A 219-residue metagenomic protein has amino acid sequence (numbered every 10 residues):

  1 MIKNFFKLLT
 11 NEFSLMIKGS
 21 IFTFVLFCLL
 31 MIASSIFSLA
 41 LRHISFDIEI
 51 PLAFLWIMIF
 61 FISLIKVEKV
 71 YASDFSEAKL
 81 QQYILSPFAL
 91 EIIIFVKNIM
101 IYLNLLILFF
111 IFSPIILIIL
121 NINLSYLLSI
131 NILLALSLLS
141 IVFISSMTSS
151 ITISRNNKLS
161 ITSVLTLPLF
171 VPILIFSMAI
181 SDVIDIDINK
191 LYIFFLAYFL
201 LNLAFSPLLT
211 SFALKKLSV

Functional and structural regions predicted by a protein language model:
M1-L26: Aromatic- and glycine-rich beta-strand/loop motifs that create alpha-glucan
I36, P51-E68: Long, hydrophobic alpha-helical segments
R42-F46, P114-A135, S181-Y192: Membrane-interfacial helix-loop-helix connectors in multipass membrane proteins
V70-I101: Helix-loop-helix units of permease transmembrane domains in multi-pass membrane transporters, especially ABC
F95-N121, S140, I144, M178: Hydrophobic alpha-helical transmembrane segments that constitute the membrane-spanning cores of multi-pass membrane
L133-L167, S218-V219: A structural motif at transmembrane helix-loop-helix junctions in multipass membrane proteins
F170-I184: Hydrophobic alpha-helical transmembrane segments in multi-pass integral membrane proteins
N202-V219: Junction motif at the cytosolic side of a transmembrane helix
